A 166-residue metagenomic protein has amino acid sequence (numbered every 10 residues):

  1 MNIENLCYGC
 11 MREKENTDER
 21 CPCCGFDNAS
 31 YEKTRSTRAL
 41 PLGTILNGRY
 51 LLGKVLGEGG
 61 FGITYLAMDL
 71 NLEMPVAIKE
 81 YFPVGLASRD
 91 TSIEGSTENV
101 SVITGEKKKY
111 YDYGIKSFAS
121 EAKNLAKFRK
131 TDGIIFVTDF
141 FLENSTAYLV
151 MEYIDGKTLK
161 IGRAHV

Functional and structural regions predicted by a protein language model:
E32-L52: A short, low-complexity linker immediately N-terminal to eukaryotic Hanks-type protein kinase catalytic domains
G53-G59, T64: Protein kinase glycine-rich loop
G57, S120, R129-G133: Flexible N-lobe loop architecture of eukaryotic-like protein kinase catalytic domains
M68-V76, F82-A87: Conserved N-lobe loop of protein kinases adjacent to the ATP-binding glycine-rich P-loop
M74, I134, T146-A147: Residues on conserved beta-strands of the protein kinase catalytic domain
D90-F128: AlphaC helix of the eukaryotic protein kinase fold
D139-F140: Activation-segment/catalytic-loop signature of the eukaryotic protein kinase fold
N144-T158, G162: Conserved short submotifs of the Hanks-type protein kinase catalytic core that shape the nucleotide-binding pocket
